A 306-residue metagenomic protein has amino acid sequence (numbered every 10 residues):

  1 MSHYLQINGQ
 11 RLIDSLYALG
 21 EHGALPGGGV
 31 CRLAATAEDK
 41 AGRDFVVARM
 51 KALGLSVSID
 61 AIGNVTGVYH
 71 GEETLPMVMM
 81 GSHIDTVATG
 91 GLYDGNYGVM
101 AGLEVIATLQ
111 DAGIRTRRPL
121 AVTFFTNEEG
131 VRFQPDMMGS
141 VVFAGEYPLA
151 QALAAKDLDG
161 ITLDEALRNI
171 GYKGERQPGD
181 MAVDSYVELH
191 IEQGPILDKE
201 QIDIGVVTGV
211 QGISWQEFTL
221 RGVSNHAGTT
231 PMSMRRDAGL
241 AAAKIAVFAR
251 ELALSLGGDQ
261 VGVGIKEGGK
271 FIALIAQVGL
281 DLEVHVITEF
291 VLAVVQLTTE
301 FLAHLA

Functional and structural regions predicted by a protein language model:
S2-T36: N-terminal capping segment at the start of a domain
A24-H70: A non-catalytic alpha/beta surface segment that caps or lines the substrate-entry region of metallo-dependent hydrolase
V46, V99-L109, A242-I245, A249: Buried hydrophobic packing segments
L53, V65-Y97, H226: Catalytic-core environment of secreted peptidases
D60-I62, M79, R115-T126, S185 (+1 more regions): Beta-strand segments within the central parallel beta-sheet cores of soluble alpha/beta enzyme folds
T86-D157: A generic, well-ordered mixed alpha/beta core segment in the N-terminal half of proteins
N127-E128, R132-G269, A273-G279: Midchain, well-structured core segments that form catalytic/ion-binding scaffolds
V263, E267-A306: N-terminal low-complexity segments that are often proline-rich with Ser/Thr-Pro
